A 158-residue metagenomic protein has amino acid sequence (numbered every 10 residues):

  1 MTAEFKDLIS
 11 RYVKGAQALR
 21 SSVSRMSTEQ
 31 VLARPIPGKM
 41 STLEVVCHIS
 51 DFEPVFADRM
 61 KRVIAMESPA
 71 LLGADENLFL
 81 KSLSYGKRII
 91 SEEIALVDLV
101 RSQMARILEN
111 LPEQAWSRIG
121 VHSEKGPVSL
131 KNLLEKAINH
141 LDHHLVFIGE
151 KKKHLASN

Functional and structural regions predicted by a protein language model:
M1, D7, S27, D75 (+3 more regions): General structural signal for secondary-structure boundaries
M1, R20, P37-G38, S84: A short alpha-helix capping/helix-coil boundary motif
M1-E29, S50-R62, K136-N139: Alpha-helical bundle segments that constitute or directly flank the non-heme di-iron/ferroxidase center
T2-V13, K39-V46, I90-I94, K131-L134: Amphipathic, non-membrane alpha-helical segments in soluble helical-bundle scaffolds
R11-Q17, S22, L80-S117, A137: Acidic/histidine-rich alpha-helical segments that form the ligand environment of transition-metal centers
S22, M26-E29, E67, L111-Q114 (+1 more regions): A short secondary-structure junction motif
L32-E76, A105, I119-N158: Short, contiguous alpha-helical
